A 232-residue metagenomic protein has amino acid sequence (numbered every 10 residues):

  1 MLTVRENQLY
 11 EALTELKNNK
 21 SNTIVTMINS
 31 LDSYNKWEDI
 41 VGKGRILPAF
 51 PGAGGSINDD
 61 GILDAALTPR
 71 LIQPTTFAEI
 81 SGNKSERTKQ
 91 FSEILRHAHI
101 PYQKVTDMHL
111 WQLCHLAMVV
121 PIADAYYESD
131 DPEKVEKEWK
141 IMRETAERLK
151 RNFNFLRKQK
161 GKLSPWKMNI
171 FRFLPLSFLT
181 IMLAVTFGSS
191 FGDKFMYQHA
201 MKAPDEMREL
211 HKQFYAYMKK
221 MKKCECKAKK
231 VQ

Functional and structural regions predicted by a protein language model:
M1-D64: Rossmann-like NAD(P)(H) cofactor-binding subdomain of soluble oxidoreductases
L16-N22, Q73, M218-K220: Short, surface-exposed connector motifs at secondary-structure boundaries
N19-K20, I40-R45, I62-L163: Internal alpha-helical scaffold of NAD(P)-dependent oxidoreductase catalytic cores
L31, F50-G55, S81, M108-Q112 (+2 more regions): Glycine-rich beta-alpha junction loops
D32, E86, E147, D205 (+1 more regions): Conserved active-site and cofactor/substrate-binding residues in soluble primary-metabolism enzymes
N58, C114, P175: Short Asp/Glu-rich motifs
K150-Q232: NAD(P)-dependent Rossmann-like dehydrogenase/reductase catalytic/cofactor-binding core
